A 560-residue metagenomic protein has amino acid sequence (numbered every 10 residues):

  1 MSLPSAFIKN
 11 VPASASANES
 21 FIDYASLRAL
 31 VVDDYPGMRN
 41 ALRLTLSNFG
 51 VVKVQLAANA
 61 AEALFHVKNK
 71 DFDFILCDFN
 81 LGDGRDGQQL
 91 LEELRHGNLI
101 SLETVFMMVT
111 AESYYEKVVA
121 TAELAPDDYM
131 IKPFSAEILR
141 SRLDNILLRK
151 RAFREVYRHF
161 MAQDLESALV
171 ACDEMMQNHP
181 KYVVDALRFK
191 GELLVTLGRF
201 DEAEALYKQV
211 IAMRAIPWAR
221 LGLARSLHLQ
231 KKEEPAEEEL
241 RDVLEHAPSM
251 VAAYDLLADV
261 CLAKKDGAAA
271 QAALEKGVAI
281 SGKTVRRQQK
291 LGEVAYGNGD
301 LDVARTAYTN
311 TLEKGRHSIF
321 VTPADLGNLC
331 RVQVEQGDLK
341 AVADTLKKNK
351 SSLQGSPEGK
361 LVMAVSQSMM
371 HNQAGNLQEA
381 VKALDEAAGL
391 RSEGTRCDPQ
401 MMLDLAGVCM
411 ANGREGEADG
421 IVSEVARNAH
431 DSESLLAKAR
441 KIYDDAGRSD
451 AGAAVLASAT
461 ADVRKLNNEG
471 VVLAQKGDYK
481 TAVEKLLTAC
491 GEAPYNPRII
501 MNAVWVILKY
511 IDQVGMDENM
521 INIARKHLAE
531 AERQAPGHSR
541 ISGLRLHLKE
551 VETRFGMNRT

Functional and structural regions predicted by a protein language model:
M1-R28, D34, L256, T309-T311 (+11 more regions): Non-catalytic signal-transmission and effector/linker regions of two-component phosphorelay proteins
Y35-Q55: Two-component/phosphorelay signaling modules centered on CheY-like receiver
L56-F74, G82, D201, K208: Acidic, metal-coordinating helix/loop segments flanking the phosphotransfer/catalytic sites of two-component signaling
D78-D83, T110: Active-site residues of response regulator receiver
Q88-S101: Short amphipathic alpha-helix used as the core "switch/output" element in two-component signaling
S101-Y115: A short, hydrophobic beta-strand element within the central beta-sheet of small alpha/beta folds
P180-K181, R214-A215, P248, G282 (+9 more regions): Short coil turns that delineate tetratricopeptide repeat
